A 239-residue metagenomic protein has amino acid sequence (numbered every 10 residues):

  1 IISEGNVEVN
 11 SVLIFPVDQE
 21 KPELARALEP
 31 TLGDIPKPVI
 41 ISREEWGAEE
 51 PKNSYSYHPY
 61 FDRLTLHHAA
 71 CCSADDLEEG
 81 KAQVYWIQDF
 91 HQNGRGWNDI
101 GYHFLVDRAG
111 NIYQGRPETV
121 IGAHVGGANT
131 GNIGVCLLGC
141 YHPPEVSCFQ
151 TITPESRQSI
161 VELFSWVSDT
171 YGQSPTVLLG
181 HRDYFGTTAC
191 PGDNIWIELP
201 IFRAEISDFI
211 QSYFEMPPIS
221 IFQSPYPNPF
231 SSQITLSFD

Functional and structural regions predicted by a protein language model:
I1-N6: Short beta-strand-plus-loop segments that form exposed binding edges in beta-rich domains
V17-A69, D107-T119, A123-P217: Basic/polar, cationic surfaces and motifs that engage anionic cell-wall and phosphate/carboxylate ligands
H58-G94: Active-site acidic/histidine clusters and adjacent loop/turn architecture that either coordinate catalytic ions
D99-G101, Q173-P175, Q233: Short secondary-structure junction motifs
F214-D239: Glycine-centered coil/turn sites that cap beta-strands in beta-rich domains
